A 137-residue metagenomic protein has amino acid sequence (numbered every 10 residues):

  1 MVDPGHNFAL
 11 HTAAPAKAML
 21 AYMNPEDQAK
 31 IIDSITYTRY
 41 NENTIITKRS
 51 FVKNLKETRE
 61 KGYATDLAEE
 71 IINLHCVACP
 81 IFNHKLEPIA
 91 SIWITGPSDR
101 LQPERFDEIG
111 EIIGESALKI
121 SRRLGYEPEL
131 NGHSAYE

Functional and structural regions predicted by a protein language model:
M1-S34: Amphipathic alpha-helical effector-binding/dimerization core of metabolite-sensing transcriptional regulators
H6-N7, Y37, T65-A68: Intrinsically disordered, low-complexity segments enriched in polar/charged residues with Gly/Pro, especially when
K17-A21, K56, L118, R122: Generic alpha-helical structural context detector
M23, I35-T36, L55, R59: Generic secondary-structure transition motif, activating predominantly at the C-termini of alpha-helices
K30-I31, I35-T36, A117-E137: Cysteine/selenocysteine-centered motifs that mediate thiol-based redox chemistry or coordinate metal-sulfur cofactors
Y40-N41: Intrinsically disordered, low-complexity polar/acidic regions
T44-A117, A135-E137: Extended hydrophobic
